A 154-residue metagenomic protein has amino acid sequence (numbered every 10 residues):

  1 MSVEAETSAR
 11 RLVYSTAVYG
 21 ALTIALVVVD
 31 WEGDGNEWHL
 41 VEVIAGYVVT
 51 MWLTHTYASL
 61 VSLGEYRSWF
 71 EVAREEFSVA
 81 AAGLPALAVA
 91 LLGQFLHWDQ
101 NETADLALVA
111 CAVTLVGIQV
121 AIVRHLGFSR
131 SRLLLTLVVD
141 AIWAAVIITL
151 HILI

Functional and structural regions predicted by a protein language model:
V3-T7, G64-R74, Q94-E102: Short juxtamembrane and helix-loop transition motifs at transmembrane-helix boundaries in membrane proteins
S8-G33, A141: The first (N-terminal) embedded transmembrane alpha-helix
A17-A25, S78-A90, V139-D140: Core segments of transmembrane alpha-helices that mediate helix-helix packing or line hydrophobic substrate/ligand
I24-E42, L91-T103, T149-I154: Helix-coil boundary and interhelical linker segments in multi-pass alpha-helical membrane proteins
L40-W52, Q100-V113: Structural signature of hydrophobic alpha-helical transmembrane segments
E76-A104, L108-A112: Alpha-helical transmembrane segments of helical membrane proteins, especially in multi-pass transport, channel
F95-W98, I118-L133: Membrane-helix boundary connector in multi-pass membrane proteins
L133-L153: Final/C-terminal transmembrane alpha-helix of multipass membrane proteins
